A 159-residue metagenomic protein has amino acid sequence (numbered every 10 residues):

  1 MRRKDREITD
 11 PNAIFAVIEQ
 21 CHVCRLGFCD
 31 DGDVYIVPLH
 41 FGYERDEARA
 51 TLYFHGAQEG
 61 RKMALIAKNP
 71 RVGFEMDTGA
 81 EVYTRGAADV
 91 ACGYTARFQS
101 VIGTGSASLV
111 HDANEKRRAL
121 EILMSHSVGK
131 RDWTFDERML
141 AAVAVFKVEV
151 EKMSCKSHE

Functional and structural regions predicted by a protein language model:
M1-E19: Extreme N-terminal tail/first-helix region
R2-D5, A80-E159: Charged, gly/pro-rich active-site loop segments
I8-D10, Q20-R25, G129-R131: Short Pro/Gly-enriched beta-strand edge/turn motifs at strand-loop
C21-Q58: Short beta-strand segments
H22-C24, V37, A48-A50, K68-V72 (+2 more regions): A generic structural signal for short beta-strands and their flanking turns/coil linkers
H40-G42, E75, S106, E149: Residue-level recognition of well-ordered beta-strand positions that form the cores of beta-sheet-rich folds across
T51-Y53, G73, K147, S154: General beta-strand recognition
R61-R85, C92-G93: Helix-adjacent hinge/juxtasegments
